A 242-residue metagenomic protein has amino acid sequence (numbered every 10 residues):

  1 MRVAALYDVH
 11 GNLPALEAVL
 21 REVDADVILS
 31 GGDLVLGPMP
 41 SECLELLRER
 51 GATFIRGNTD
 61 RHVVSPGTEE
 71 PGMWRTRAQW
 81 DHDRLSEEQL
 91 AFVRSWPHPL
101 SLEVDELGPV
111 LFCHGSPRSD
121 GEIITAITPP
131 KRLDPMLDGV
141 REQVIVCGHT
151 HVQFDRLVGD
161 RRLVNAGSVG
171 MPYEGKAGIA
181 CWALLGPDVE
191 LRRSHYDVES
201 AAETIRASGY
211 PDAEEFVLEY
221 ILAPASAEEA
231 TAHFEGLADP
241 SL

Functional and structural regions predicted by a protein language model:
M1-A4, L102-L111, V158-R162: Beta-strand-turn-beta hairpins that frame and shape the catalytic cleft of phosphate-ester-processing enzymes
A4-R94: Core catalytic region of metal-dependent phosphoesterases/phosphodiesterases, especially metallo-beta-lactamase-like
A5, F54, I145, L163-N165 (+1 more regions): Conserved beta-strand scaffold positions in the cores of enzyme catalytic domains, especially in NTP/NDP-utilizing
H10-A15, L36-M39, T59-V64, D120 (+2 more regions): Active-site environment of divalent metal-dependent phosphoester hydrolases
R21-D24, V104-E106, D138-R141, L184: Glycine-rich phosphate-binding loop signature in dinucleotide/nucleotide-binding domains
E70-T76, E106-V140: Active-site-proximal segments of metal-dependent phosphoesterases and phosphodiesterases across multiple
I127-V169, A180-W182: Anionic-ligand binding region
L157-L242: Acidic, His/Gly-rich catalytic cores of divalent-metal-dependent hydrolytic chemistry
